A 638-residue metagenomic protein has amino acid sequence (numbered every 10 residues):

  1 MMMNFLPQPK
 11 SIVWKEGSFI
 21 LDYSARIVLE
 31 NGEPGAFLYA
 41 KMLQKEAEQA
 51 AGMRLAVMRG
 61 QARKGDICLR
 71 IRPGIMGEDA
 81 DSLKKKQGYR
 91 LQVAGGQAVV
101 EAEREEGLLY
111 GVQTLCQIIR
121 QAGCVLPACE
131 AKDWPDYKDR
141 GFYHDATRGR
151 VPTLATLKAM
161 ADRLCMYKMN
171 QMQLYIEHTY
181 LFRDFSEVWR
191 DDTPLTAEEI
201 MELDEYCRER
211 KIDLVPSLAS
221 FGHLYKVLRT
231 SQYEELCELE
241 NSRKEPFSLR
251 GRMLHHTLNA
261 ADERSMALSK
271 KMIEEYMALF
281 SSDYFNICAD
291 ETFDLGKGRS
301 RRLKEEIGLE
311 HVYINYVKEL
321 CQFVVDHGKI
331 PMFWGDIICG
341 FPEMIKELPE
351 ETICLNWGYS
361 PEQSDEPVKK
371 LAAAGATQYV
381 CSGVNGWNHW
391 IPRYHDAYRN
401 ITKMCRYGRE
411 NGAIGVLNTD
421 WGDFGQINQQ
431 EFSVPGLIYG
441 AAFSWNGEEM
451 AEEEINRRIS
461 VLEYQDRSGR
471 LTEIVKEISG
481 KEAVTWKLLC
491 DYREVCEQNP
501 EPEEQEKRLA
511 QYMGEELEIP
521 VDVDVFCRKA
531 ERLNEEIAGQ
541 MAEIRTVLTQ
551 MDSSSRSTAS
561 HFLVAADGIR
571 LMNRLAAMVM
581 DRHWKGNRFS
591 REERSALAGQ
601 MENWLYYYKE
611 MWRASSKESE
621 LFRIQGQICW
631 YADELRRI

Functional and structural regions predicted by a protein language model:
M1-E16, I20-S24, E30, A36-K41 (+6 more regions): Substrate-binding groove of N-acetylhexosamine-processing glycoside hydrolases
M1-R140, K403, Q426: Contiguous, structured surface segment used for ligand recognition
P34-F37, L109, R150-L154, A197 (+1 more regions): Loop/helix-junction capping segments adjacent to catalytic residues or to phosphate/diphosphate-binding pockets
A47, L55-V57, L214, P331 (+1 more regions): Generic structural signal for residues in well-ordered beta-strands
E105-E106, G149, H178-L181, S220-H223 (+5 more regions): Solvent-exposed loop/turn segments at secondary-structure junctions within structured extracellular/periplasmic domains
Q113-D136, C165-Q173, Q232, D283 (+1 more regions): Conserved oxyanion/phosphate-binding beta-strand-loop segments in alpha/beta enzyme cores
C129-R148, Y379-N388: N-terminal small/glycine-rich loop or linker at the start of catalytic domains across soluble metabolic enzymes
Y137-G335, I345-E347, I353-L355, G408: Substrate-binding cleft of carbohydrate-active enzyme catalytic domains
